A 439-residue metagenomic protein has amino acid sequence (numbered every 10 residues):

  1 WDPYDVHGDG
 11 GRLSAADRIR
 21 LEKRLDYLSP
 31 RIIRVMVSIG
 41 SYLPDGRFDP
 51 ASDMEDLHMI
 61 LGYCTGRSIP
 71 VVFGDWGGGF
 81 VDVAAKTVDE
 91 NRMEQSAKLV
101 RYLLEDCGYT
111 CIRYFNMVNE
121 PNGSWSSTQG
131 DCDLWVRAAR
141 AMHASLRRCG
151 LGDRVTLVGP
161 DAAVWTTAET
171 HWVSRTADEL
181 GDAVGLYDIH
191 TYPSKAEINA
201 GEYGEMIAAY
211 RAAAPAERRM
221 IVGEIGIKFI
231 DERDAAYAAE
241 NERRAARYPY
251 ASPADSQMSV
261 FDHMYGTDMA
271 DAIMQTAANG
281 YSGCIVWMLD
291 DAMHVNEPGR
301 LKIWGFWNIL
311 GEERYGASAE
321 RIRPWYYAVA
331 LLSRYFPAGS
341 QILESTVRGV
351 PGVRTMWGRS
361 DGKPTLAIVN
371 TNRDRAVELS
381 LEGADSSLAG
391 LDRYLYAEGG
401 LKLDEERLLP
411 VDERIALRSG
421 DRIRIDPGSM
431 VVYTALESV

Functional and structural regions predicted by a protein language model:
W1-D17, L21: Boundary/entry segment of secreted carbohydrate-active catalytic domains
P3-V6, I32, G40-P44, F80-D82 (+8 more regions): Flexible loop/turn segments at secondary-structure boundaries
K23-E197: Substrate-binding cleft and catalytic face of glycoside hydrolase catalytic domains, especially the flexible beta-alpha
C132-N279: Noncatalytic carbohydrate-binding groove/subsite architecture in carbohydrate-active enzymes
I227-A330, R334-F336, S340-R354: Aromatic/acidic polysaccharide-binding cleft in carbohydrate-active enzymes
R348-S386, D392, G428-T434: Carbohydrate-binding surface patches
G383-E405: Solvent-exposed beta-hairpin/edge-strand motifs
P410-V439: C-terminal beta-strand-rich structural cap/linker in extracellular carbohydrate-active enzymes
